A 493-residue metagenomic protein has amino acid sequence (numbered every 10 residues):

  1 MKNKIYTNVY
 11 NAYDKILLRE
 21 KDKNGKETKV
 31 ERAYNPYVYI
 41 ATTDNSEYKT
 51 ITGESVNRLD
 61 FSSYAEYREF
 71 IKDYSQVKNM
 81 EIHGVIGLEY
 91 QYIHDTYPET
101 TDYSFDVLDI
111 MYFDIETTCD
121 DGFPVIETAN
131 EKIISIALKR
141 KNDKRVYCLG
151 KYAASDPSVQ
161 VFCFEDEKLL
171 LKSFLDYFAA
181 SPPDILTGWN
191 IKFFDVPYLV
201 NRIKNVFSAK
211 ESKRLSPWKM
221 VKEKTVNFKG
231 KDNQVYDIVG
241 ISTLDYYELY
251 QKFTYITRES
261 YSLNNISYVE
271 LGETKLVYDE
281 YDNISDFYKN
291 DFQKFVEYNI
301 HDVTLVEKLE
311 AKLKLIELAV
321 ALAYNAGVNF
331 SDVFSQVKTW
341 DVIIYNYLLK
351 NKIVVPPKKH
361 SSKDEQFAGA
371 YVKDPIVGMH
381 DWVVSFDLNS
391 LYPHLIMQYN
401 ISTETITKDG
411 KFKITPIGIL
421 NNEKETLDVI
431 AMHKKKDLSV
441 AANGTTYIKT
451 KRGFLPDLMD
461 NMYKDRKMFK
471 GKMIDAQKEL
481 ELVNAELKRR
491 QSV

Functional and structural regions predicted by a protein language model:
N3-E47, E89, H94-I185: Conserved RNase H-like, two-metal-ion catalytic cores of nucleic-acid enzymes
T50-D106: Non-catalytic propeptide/linker segments at domain boundaries
Y92, D102-D120, P217-Y236, Y345-S361: Extended, Lys/Arg-enriched charged tracts that mediate electrostatic binding to polyanionic substrates
D120-F123, Y147-C148, P197, K252-T254 (+8 more regions): Short helix/loop capping segments that flank catalytic or ligand/cofactor-binding pockets
V146-C148, D156-V161, L186, V196 (+2 more regions): Active-site-proximal helix-loop-helix substrate-binding element of RNase H-like nuclease domains
P183-I191, L322: Short glycine-rich phosphate-binding loop at a beta-alpha junction
D282-E404, D409, E481, L487-V493: Common nucleic-acid-contacting/processivity interface regions adjacent to the catalytic cores of nucleic-acid enzymes
L388-V493: Helical catalytic core of nucleic-acid polymerases
